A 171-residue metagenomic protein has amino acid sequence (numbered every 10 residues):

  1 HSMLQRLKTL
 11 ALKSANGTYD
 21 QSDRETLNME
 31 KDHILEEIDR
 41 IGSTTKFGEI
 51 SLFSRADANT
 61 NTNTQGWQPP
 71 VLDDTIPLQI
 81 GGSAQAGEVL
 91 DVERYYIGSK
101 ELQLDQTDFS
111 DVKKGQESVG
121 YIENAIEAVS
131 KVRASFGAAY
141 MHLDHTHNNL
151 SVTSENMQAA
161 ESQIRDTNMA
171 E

Functional and structural regions predicted by a protein language model:
H1-H142, Q163-D166: Amphipathic alpha-helical coiled-coil/heptad-repeat segments
D73, N148-E171: Proline-poor, low-complexity alpha-helical tail modules
